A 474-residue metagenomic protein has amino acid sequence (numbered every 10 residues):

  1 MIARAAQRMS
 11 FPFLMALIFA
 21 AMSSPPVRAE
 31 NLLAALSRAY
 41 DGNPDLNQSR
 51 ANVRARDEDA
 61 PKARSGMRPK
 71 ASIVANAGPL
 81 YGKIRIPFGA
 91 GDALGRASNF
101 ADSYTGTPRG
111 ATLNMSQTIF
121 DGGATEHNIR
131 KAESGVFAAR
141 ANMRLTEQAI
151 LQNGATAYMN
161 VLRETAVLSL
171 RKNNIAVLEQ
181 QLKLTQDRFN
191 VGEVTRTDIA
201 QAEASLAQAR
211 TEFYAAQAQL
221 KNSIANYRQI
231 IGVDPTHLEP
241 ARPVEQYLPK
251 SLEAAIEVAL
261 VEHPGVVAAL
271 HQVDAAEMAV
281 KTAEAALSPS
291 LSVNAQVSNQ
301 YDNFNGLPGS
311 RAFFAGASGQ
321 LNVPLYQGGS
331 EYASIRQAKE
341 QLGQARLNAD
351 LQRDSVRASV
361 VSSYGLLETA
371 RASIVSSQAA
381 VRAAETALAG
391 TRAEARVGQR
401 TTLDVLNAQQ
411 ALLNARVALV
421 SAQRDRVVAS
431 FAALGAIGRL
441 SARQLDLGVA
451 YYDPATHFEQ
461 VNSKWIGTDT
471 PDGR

Functional and structural regions predicted by a protein language model:
I2-A3, T146-V258, L366, A370 (+5 more regions): Periplasmic alpha-helical coiled-coil/stalk elements that build and connect Gram-negative outer-membrane
I2-L14: Bacterial N-terminal signal peptides that target proteins for export
A3, V27, P79-Y81, V420-R474: Acidic, low-complexity, intrinsically disordered peripheral segments
P12-M22: Bacterial N-terminal signal peptides
V27-N76, G82, T118, P235-D274 (+3 more regions): Bacterial Sec-pathway N-terminal export signals of envelope proteins
A34, P108-G110, T156, Q201 (+2 more regions): Transmembrane beta-barrel architecture of outer-membrane proteins
N47, K70-A90, F100-G106, S116-L145 (+5 more regions): Small/polar (Gly/Ser/Thr/Ala-rich) solvent-exposed segments that form structured loops/beta-strands/short helices used
T112-N114, Y158, S318-Q320, Y364: Membrane-embedded beta-strand positions in outer-membrane beta-barrel channels/transporters
